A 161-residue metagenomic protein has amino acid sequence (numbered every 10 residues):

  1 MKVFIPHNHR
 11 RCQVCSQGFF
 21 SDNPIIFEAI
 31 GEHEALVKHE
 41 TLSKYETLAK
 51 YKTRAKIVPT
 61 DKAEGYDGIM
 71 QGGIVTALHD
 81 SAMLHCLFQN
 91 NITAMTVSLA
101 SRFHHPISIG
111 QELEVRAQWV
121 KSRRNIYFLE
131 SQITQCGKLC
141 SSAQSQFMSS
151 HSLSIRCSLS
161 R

Functional and structural regions predicted by a protein language model:
M1-H7, Q17, I107-I109, V120-R161: HotDog/MaoC-like acyl-thioester-processing domains
M1-K56, T60-D61: Non-catalytic linker/capping segments at the edges of enzyme domains
N8, N23, Y51-T53, T93-L99 (+2 more regions): A generic structural signal for short beta-strands and their flanking turns/coil linkers
A29-E32, Q118-S122: Short beta-strand micro-motifs enriched in acidic
R54-L78: A conserved, well-ordered hydrophobic junction motif at loop->secondary-structure transitions
K56-V58, A100-R102, R116-Q118, Q132 (+1 more regions): Residue-level recognition of well-ordered beta-strand positions that form the cores of beta-sheet-rich folds across
A82-E114, W119: Hydrophobic beta-strand-centered segment that forms part of the acyl-chain substrate-binding groove
